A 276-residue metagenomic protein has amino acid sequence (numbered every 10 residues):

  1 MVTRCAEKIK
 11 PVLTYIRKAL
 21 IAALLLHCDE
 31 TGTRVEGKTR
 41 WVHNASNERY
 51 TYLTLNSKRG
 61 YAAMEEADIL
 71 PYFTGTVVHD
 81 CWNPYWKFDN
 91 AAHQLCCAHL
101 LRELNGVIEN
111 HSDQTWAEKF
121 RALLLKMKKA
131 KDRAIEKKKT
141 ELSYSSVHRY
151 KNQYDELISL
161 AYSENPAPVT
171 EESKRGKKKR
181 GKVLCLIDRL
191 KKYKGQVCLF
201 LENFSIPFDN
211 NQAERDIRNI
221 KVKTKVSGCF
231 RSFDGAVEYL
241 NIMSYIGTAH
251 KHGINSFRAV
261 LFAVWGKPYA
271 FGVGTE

Functional and structural regions predicted by a protein language model:
M1-E276: Catalytic center-proximal scaffold of phosphoryl-transfer enzymes
